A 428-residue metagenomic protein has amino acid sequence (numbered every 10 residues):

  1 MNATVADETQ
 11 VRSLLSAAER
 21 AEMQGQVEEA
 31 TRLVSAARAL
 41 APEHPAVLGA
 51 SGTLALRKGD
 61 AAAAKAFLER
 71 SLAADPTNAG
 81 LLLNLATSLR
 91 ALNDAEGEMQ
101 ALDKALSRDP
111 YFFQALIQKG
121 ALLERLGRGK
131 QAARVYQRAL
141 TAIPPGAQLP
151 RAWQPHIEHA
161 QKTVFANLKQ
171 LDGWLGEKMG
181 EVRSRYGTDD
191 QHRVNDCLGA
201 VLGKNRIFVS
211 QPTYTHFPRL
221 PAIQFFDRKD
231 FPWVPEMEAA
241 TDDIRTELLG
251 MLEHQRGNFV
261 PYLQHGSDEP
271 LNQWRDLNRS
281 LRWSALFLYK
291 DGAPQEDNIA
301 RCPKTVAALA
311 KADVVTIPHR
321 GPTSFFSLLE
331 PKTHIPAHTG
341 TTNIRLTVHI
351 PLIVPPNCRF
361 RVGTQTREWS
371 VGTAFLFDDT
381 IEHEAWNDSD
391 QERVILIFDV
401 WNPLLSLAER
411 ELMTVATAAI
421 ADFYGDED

Functional and structural regions predicted by a protein language model:
A121, R125-G127, Q131-A133, Q137-F325 (+3 more regions): Fe(II)/2-oxoglutarate oxygenase catalytic core
L352-V371: A short beta-strand-loop-beta hairpin characteristic of the jelly-roll/cupin
